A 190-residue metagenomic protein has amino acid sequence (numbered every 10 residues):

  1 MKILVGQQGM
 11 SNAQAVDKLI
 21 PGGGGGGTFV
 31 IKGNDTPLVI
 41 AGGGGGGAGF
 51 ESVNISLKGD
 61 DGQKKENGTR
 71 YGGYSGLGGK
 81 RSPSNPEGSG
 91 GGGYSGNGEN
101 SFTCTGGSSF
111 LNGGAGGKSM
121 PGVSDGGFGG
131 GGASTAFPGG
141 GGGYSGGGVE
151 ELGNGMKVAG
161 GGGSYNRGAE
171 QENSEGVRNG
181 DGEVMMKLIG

Functional and structural regions predicted by a protein language model:
M1-G90, G96: Secretome/extracellular-domain signature
M1-Q7, L38-V39, G140-G155, G161: Active-site-proximal beta-strands of protease catalytic cores
D17-P21, T135, N154-M156: Short consensus segments that form the blades of beta-propeller domains, in both extracellular/periplasmic
G23-G27, N34-T36, G140, G161 (+1 more regions): Residues that flank catalytic or metal-binding motifs in active/ligand-binding sites
N67-G140: Acidic, glycine-rich loop-and-strand cores that form catalytic or ligand-binding grooves in diverse globular domains
G146-G190: C-terminal subregion of chymotrypsin/trypsin-like serine protease catalytic domains
